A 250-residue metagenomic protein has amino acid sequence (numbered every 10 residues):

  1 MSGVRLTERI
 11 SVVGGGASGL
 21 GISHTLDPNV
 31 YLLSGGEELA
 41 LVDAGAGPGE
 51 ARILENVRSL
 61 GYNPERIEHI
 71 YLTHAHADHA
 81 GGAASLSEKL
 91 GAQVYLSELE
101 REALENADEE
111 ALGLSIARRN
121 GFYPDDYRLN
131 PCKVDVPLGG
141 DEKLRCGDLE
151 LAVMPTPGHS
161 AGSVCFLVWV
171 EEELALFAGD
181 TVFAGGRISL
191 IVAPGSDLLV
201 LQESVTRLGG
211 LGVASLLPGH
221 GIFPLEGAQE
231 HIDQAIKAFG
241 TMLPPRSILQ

Functional and structural regions predicted by a protein language model:
G3-L60, C165-G179: Conserved beta-strand hairpin/beta-sheet module of binuclear metal-dependent hydrolase folds, prominently
L6, K89-L90, G212: Short, structured coil segments at secondary-structure junctions
R9, L33, D43, I53 (+9 more regions): Divalent metal-coordination and catalytic microenvironments
G16-I22, I70-T73, V153-T156, V192-S196: Short, flexible loop segments at the rims of nucleotide/cofactor-binding pockets, characterized by
G21-S23, Y127-R128, K133-D135, P155-P157: Short Gly/Pro-enriched turn/cap motifs at secondary-structure boundaries
A40-V42, Y71, V94, A175-F177 (+1 more regions): Residue-level marker for buried hydrophobic side chains located in beta-strands that build the well-ordered beta-sheet
A46-P48, K143, L149-S247: Metallo-beta-lactamase
P48-A51, R58-K143, Q234-P245: Active-site HxH/HxHxD metal-binding segment of metal-dependent hydrolases
